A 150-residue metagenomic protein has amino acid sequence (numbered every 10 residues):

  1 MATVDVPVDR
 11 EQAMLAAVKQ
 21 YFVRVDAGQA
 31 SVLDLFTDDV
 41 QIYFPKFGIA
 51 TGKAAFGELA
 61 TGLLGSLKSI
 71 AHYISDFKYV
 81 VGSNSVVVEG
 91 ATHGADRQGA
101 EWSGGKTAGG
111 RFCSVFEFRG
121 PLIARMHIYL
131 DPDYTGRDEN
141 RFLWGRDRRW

Functional and structural regions predicted by a protein language model:
M1-L35, R146-W150: Short, low-complexity N-terminal intrinsically disordered segments enriched in polar/charged residues
A30-N84: A solvent-exposed, acidic/Ser-Thr-rich amphipathic alpha-helical stretch
F36, T92-G94, L130: Short beta-strand segments enriched in hydrophobic/aromatic residues within well-folded beta-rich domains
Y43, E89, M126-H127: Beta-strand residues in well-ordered beta-sheet regions across diverse protein folds
I74-Y79, R111-E117, L130: Hydrophobic/aromatic beta-strand elements that line small-molecule binding cavities or substrate pockets in beta-rich
V81-N84, F116-I123: Short, solvent-exposed coil/turn segments at beta-strand boundaries
A91-R119: Exposed beta-sheet edge and beta->alpha loop/turn motif
M126-W150: Low-complexity, intrinsically disordered terminal/linker segments enriched in charged and Gly/Pro repeats
